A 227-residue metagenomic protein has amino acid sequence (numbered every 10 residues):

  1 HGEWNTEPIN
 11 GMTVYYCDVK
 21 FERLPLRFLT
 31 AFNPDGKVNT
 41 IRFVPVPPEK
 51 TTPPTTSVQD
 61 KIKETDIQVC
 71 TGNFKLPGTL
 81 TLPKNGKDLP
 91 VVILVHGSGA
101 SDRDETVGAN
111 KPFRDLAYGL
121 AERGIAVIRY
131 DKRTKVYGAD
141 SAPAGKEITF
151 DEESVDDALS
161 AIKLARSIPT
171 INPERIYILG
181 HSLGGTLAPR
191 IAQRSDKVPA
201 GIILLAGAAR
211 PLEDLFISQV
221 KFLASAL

Functional and structural regions predicted by a protein language model:
H1-E64: C-terminal and inter-domain tail/linker signature
P48-G86: N-terminal cap/lid segment of alpha/beta-hydrolase-fold proteins
L94-A100, S182, G207: Glycine-rich His-Gly loop
V95-I125, R129-E152, A224: Cap/lid segment of the alpha/beta-hydrolase catalytic domain
E147-P169: Alpha/beta-hydrolase active-site loop
T170-S182: Alpha/beta-hydrolase fold nucleophile elbow
G185-D196: Short glycine-enriched nucleophile-adjacent loop and the immediately C-terminal alpha-helix near the catalytic center
I203-L227: Accessory cap/linker subdomain of secreted extracellular hydrolases
